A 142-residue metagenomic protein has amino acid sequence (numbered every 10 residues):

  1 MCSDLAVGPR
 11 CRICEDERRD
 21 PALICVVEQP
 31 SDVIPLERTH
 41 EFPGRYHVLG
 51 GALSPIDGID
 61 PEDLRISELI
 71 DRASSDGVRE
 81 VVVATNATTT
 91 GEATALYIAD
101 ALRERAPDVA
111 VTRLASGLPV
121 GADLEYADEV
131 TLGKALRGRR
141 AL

Functional and structural regions predicted by a protein language model:
V7, R12-T85: Extended interfacial segments that mediate partner engagement and assembly in macromolecular machines
T39-F42, I70-L142: Long C-terminal interaction/binding lobes of large macromolecular proteins
